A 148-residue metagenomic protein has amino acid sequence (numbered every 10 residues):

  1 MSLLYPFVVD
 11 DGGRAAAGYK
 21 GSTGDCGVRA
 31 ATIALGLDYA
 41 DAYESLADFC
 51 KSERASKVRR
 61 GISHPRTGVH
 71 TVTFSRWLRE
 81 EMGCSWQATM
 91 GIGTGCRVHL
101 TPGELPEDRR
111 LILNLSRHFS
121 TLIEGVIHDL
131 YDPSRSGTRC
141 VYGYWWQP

Functional and structural regions predicted by a protein language model:
M1-H64, R76-G83: Active-site nucleophile-adjacent alpha helix/oxyanion-hole segment immediately C-terminal to the catalytic cysteine
M1-P6, R109, E124, T138: Low-complexity, intrinsically disordered short peptide segments enriched in small/polar/basic residues
G13-R14, V28, T121, D132-R135: Low-complexity, compositionally biased segments
A15-A16, G21, T71, C140 (+1 more regions): Polar low-complexity intrinsically disordered regions enriched in Ser/Thr and small residues
E53-S116, I123-V126, L130-D132: Conserved active-site-adjacent core of cysteine acyl-enzyme catalytic domains
D129-P148: Noncatalytic regulatory segments and standalone regulatory/sensor domains
